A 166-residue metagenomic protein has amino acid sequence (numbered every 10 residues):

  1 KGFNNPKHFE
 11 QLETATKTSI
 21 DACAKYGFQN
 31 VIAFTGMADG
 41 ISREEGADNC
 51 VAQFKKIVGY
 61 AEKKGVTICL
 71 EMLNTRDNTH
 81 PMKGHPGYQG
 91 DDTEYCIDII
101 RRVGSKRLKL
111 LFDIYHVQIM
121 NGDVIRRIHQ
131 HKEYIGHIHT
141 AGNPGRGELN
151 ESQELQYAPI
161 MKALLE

Functional and structural regions predicted by a protein language model:
K1-G2, P6-K7, A158, E166: Proteins with a high burden of low-complexity, intrinsically disordered sequence enriched in S/T/G/P/A and R, requiring
G2-K109, I119: Active-site acidic/histidine proton-transfer and metal-coordination neighborhood in alpha/beta enzyme cores
E44, H80-P81, G90-E166: Histidine-acidic metal/acid-base catalytic patches
